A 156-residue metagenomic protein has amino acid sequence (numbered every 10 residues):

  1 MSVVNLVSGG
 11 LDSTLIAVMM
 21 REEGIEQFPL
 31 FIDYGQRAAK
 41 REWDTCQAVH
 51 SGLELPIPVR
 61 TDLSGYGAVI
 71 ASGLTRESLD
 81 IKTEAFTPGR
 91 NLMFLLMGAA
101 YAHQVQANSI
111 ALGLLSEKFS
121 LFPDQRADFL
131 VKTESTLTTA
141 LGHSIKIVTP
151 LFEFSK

Functional and structural regions predicted by a protein language model:
M1-K156: ATP-dependent adenylation/nucleotidyltransferase module used to activate substrates
